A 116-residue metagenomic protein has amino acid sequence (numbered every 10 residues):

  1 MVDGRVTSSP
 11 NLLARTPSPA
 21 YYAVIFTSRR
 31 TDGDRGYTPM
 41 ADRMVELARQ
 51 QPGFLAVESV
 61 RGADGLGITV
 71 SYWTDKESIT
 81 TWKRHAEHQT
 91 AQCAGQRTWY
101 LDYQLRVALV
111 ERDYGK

Functional and structural regions predicted by a protein language model:
M1-G67, K76-R84, Y100-K116: Short S/T/G/P-rich N-terminal loop/turn motif that feeds into the first structured element of a domain
G95-R97: Cytochrome P450 substrate-recognition site 1
